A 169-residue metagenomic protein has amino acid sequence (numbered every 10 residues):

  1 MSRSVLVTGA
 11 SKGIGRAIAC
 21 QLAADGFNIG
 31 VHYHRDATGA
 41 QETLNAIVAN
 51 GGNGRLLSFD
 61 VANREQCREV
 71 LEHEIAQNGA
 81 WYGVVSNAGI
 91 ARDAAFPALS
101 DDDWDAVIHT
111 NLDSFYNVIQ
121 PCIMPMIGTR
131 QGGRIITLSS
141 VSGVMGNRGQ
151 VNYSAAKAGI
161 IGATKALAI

Functional and structural regions predicted by a protein language model:
S11-K12: Conserved glycine-rich cofactor-binding loop
A37, S58-E69, D101: The beta1-alpha1 cofactor-binding region of Rossmann-like NAD(H)/NADP(H)-dependent oxidoreductases
A95-F96, S100-I108: Substrate-binding pocket helix/loop in short-chain dehydrogenase/reductase
P97, M145-V151: Active-site loop immediately N-terminal to the catalytic Tyr-X3-Lys motif of short-chain dehydrogenase/reductase
I119, A156, T164: Active-site helix of classical SDR
M124, I169: Alpha-helical segment proximal to the catalytic Tyr-Lys
S140: Residue(s) in the substrate-gating loop at a strand-loop-helix junction that position the organic substrate next
